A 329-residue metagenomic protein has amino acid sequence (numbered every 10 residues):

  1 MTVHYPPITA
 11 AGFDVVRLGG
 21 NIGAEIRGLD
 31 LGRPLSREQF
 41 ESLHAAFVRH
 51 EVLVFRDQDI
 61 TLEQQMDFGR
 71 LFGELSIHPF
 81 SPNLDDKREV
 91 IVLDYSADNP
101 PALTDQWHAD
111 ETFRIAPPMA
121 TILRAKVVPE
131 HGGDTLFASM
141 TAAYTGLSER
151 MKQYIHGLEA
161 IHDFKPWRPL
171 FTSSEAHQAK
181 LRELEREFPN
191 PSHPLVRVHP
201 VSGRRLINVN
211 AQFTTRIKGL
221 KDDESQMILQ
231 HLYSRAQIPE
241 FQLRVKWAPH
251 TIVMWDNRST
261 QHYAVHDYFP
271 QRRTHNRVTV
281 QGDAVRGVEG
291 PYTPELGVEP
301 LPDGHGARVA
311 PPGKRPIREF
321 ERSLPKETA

Functional and structural regions predicted by a protein language model:
T2-I252, N257-A329: Non-heme Fe(II) oxygenase catalytic core, chiefly the N-lobe of the double-stranded beta-helix
